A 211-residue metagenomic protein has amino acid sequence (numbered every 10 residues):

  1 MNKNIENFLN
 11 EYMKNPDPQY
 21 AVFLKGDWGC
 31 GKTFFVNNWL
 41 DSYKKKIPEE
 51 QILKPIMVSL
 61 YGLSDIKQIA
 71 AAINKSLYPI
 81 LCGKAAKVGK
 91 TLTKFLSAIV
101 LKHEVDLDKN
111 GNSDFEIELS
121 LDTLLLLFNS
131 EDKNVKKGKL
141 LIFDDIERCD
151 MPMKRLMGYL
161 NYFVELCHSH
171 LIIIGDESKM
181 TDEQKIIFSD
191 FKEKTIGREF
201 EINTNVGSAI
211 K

Functional and structural regions predicted by a protein language model:
M1-Q19: Pre-Walker A adenine-sensing motif
L9-N10, L40, A70, N74 (+2 more regions): Short, well-ordered alpha-helical packing segments
Q19, G29-C30, G62-I66, E177-T181 (+1 more regions): Conserved nucleotide-binding/hydrolysis micro-motifs of P-loop NTPases
A21, G26-D27, T33-N38, Y43-K136: P-loop NTPase nucleotide-binding core
Q51, C167, T195-I196: Short, structured coil segments at secondary-structure junctions
I56-M57, H170-I173, E199-E201: Short hydrophobic alpha-helical runs that function as membrane-insertion/retention elements
F128-S178, D182-I187: Conserved Walker B catalytic segment
K185-T204: A short helix-turn-beta junction within AAA+ P-loop NTPase domains corresponding to the substrate/partner-engaging
